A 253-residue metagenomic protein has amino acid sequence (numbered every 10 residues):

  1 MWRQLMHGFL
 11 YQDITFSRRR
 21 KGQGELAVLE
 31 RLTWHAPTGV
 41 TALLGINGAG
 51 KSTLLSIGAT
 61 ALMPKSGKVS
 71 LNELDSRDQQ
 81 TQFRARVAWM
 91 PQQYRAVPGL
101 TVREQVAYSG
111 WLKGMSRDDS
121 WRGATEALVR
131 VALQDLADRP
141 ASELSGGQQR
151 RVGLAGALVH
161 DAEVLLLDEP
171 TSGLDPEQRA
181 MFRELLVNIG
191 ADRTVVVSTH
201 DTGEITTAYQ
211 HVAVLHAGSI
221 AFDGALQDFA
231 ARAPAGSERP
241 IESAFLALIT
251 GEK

Functional and structural regions predicted by a protein language model:
W2-Y11, T15-R31, Q80: A short, flexible loop at the N-terminus of ABC-type nucleotide-binding domains that lies
A59: Helix-to-loop junction immediately C-terminal to a conserved catalytic motif
G67-D75, Q82-F83: Conserved ABC transporter NBD signature motif
G99, P140-L144: Conserved ABC ATPase signature
A107, W111, D118-L136: Conserved ABC ATPase "signature" region
L165-E169: Catalytic Walker B motif of ABC-type/P-loop ATPase nucleotide-binding domains
